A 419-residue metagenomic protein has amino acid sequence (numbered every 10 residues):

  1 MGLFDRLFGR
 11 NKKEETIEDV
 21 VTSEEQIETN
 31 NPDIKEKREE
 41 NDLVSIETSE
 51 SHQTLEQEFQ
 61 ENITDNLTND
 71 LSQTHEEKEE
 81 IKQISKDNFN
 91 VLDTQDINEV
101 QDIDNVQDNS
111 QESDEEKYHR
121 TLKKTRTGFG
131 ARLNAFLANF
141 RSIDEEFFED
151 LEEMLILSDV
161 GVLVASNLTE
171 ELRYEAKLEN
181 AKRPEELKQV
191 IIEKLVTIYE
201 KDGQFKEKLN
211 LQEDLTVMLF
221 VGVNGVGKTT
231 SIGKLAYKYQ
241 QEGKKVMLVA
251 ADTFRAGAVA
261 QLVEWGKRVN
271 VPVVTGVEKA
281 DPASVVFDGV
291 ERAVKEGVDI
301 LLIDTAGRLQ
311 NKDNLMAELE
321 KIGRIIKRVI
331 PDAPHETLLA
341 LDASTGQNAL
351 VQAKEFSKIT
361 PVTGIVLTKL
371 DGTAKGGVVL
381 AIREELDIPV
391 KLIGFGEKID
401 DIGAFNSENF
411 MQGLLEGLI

Functional and structural regions predicted by a protein language model:
M1-K194, D214: Non-catalytic terminal/linker segments enriched in charged/polar, low-complexity residues
L163, I192-I419: P-loop/Walker A NTP-binding module and the surrounding RecA-like catalytic core of P-loop NTPases
